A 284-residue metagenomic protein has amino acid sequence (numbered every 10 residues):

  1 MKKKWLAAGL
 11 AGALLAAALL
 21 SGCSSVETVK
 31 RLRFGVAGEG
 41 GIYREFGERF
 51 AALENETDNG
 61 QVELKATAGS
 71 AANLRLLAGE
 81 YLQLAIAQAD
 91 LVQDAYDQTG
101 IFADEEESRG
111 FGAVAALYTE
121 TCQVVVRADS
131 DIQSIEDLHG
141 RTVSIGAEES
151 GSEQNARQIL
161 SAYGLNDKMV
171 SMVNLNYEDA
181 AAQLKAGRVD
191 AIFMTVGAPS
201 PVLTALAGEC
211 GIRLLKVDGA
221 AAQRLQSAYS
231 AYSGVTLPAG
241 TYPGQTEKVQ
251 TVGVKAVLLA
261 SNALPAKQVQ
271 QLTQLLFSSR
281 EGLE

Functional and structural regions predicted by a protein language model:
M1-L10: Bacterial N-terminal signal peptides that target proteins for export
L19-G22: C-terminal motif of bacterial Sec signal peptides marking the signal peptidase cleavage site
S24-V26: Bacterial signal peptide processing site
V29-V62, T119-A186: Bilobed "Venus flytrap"/periplasmic-binding protein-like clamshell domains and structurally analogous long
G41-A78, Q83-Q88, G244-T246: Extracytoplasmic small-molecule ligand-binding "clamshell" domains of the periplasmic binding protein/Venus flytrap
A89-L91, T99-G100, S130, D167-L258 (+1 more regions): Pocket-lining segment of extracytoplasmic ligand-binding domains
D104-L117, C122, T241-Q250: A structural signal for short loop-to-beta-strand junctions that line the ligand-binding cleft of periplasmic/secreted
F277-E284: Periplasmic-binding protein-like
